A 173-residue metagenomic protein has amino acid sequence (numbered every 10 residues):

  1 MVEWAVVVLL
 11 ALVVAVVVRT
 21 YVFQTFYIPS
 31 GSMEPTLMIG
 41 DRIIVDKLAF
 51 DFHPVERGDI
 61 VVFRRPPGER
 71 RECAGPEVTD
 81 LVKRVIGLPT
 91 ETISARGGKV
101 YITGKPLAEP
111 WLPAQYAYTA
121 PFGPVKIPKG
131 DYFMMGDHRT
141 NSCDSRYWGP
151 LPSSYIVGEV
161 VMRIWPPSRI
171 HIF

Functional and structural regions predicted by a protein language model:
M1-V6, V17, Y21-Y27, S32-F173: Soluble "head" domains of membrane/secretory-pathway proteins
